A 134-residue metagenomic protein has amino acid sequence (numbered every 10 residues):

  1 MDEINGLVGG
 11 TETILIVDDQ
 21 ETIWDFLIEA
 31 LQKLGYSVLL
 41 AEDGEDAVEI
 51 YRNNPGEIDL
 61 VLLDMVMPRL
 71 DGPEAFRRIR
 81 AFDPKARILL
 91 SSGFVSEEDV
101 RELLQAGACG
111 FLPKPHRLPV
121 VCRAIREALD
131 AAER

Functional and structural regions predicted by a protein language model:
M1-L15, I28, R52, E57 (+3 more regions): Non-catalytic signal-transmission and effector/linker regions of two-component phosphorelay proteins
V17-D18, A41, V61: Conserved sequence signature across two-component system core domains
D25-K33: Charged docking surfaces used in two-component/phosphorelay signaling
L40-E49, G72: Helix N-cap/capping motif at the beta->alpha junctions
E49-R52, P73-K85: Short amphipathic alpha-helix used as the core "switch/output" element in two-component signaling
M67: Receiver (REC) domain active-site loop signature in two-component systems and cognate sites in sensor histidine kinases
E74, A81, F94-P113, P119-R123: Alpha4 helix (beta4-alpha4-beta5 surface) of REC/receiver domains from two-component response regulators
